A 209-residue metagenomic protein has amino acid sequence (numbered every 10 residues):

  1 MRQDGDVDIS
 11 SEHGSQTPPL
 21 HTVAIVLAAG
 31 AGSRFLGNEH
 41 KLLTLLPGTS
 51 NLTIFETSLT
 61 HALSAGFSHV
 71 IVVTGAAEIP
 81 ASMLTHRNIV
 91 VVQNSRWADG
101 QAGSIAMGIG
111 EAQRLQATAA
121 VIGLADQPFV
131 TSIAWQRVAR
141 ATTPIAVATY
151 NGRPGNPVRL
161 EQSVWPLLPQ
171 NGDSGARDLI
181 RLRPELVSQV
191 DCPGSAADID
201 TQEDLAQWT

Functional and structural regions predicted by a protein language model:
R2-H21, P166, Q170-T209: Conserved alpha/beta core of the MobA/IspD/sugar-nucleotide pyrophosphorylase nucleotidyltransferase superfamily
R2-T17, F55-A119, I133: Conserved N-terminal catalytic core of the sugar/cofactor nucleotidyltransferase
P19-T74: N-terminal glycine-rich phosphate-binding loop and ensuing alpha1 helix
L27-A29, V73, G123-L124, A148-N151 (+1 more regions): Short beta-strand segments
G32-G37, A81-S82, G155: Short acidic/His/Gly/Ser-rich catalytic and metal-binding motifs that mark active-site loops of diverse hydrolases
L45, F129, R159, D198-I199: Short aromatic/basic micro-patch
N88-V90, I145, V187: Short, conserved active-site loop motifs that form the nucleotide-linked donor/cofactor pocket
W97-Q162, P166-P169: Conserved beta-loop-beta/alpha segment of the NTase-like Rossmann-fold superfamily that binds/positions NTPs
